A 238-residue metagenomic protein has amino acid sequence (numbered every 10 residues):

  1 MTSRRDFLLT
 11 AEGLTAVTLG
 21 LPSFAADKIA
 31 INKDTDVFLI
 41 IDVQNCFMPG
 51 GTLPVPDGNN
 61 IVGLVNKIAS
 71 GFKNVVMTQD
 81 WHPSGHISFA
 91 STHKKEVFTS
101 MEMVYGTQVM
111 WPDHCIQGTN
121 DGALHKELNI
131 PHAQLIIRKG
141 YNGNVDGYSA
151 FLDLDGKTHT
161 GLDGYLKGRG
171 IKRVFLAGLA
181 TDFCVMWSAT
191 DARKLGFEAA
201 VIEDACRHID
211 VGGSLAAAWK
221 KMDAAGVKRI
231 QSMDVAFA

Functional and structural regions predicted by a protein language model:
M1-S3: N-terminal secretory signal peptides
D6-A26: N-terminal export signals
I41, Q79, E203: Active-site flanking residues adjacent to catalytic metal/cofactor-binding acidic residues
M48-D57: Acidic/histidine-rich helix-loop elements that form or flank divalent-metal/phosphate-binding sites at the catalytic
G63-R173: Active-site alpha/beta core segments
I130, G213-A238: Structural recognition of alpha->loop->beta junctions
F175-G178, E198-D210: A short glycine-rich beta-strand->turn/loop micro-motif centered on a GG-aromatic cluster
M186-K194: Histidine-anchored nucleotide/phosphate-binding helix
